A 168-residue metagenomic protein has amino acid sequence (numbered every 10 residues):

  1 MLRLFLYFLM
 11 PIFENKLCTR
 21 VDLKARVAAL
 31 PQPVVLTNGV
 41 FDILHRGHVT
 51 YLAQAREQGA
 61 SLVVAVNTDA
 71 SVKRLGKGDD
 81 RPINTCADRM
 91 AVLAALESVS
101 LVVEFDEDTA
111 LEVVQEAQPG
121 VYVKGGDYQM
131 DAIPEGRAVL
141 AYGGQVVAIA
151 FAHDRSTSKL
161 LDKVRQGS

Functional and structural regions predicted by a protein language model:
L2-S168: Nucleotidyltransferase catalytic core that binds NTPs
